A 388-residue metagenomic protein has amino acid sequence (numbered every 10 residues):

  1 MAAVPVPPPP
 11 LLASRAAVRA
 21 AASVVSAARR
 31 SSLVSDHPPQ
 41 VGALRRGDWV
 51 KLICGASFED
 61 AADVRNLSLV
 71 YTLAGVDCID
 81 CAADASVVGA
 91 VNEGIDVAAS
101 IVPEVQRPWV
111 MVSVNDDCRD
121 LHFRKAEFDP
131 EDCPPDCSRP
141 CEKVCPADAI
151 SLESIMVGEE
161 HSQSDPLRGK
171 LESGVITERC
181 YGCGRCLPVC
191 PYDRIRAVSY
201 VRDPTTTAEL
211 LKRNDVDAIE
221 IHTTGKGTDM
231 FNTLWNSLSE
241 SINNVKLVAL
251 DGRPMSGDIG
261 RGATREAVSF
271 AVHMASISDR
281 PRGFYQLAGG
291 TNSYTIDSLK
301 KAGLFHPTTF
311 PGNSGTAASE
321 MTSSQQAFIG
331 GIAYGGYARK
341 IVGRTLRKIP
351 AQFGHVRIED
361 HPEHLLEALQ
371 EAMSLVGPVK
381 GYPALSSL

Functional and structural regions predicted by a protein language model:
M1-A27: N-terminal chloroplast transit peptides
S35, P39, F58-A62, C81-S100 (+7 more regions): Active-site-adjacent beta->alpha loops and helix N-cap segments on the catalytic face of soluble alpha/beta enzymes
R46-D63, N115-D136, G169-E178, P191-T205: Active-site mouth loops of central-metabolism enzymes
D48-G55, D77-C81, P108-V114, D217-I221 (+3 more regions): Hydrophobic faces of well-ordered beta-strands that scaffold small-molecule active sites in alpha/beta enzyme cores
G55-S57, D84, S113-R119, I155 (+5 more regions): Active-site beta-loop-alpha junctions enriched in small/polar residues
S138-R168, S173-G174, G184-V201: Iron-sulfur cluster-binding cysteine motifs and their immediate structural context in ferredoxin-like electron-transfer
K226, L234-G335: Catalytic alpha/beta core domains of metabolic enzymes, predominantly
A302-L388: C-terminal functional modules
